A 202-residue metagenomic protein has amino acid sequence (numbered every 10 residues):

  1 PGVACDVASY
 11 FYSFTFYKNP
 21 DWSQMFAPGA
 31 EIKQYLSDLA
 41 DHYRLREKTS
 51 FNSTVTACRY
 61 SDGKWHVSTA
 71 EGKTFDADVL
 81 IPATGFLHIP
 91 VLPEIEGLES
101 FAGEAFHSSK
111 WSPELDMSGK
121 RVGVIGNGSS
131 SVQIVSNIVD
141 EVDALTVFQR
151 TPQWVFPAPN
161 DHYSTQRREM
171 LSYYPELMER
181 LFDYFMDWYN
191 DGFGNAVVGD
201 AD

Functional and structural regions predicted by a protein language model:
P1, W22, T54-V67, V79 (+4 more regions): Tryptophan-centric aromatic hotspots in well-structured domains and transmembrane helices
P1-K33, A83-F86: Active-site-adjacent segment of FAD-dependent monooxygenases/related oxidoreductases
G2, D6-S9, D21, R44 (+6 more regions): Residue-level signal for pocket-adjacent positions within structured domains
S9, T15, N19-W22, D38 (+3 more regions): A near-ubiquitous, low-amplitude feature marking generic local secondary-structure context
Q24-L87: Feature captures the FAD/FMN-dependent oxidoreductase FAD-binding
T74-F75, L80-D202: Rossmann-like dinucleotide-binding core of oxidoreductases
